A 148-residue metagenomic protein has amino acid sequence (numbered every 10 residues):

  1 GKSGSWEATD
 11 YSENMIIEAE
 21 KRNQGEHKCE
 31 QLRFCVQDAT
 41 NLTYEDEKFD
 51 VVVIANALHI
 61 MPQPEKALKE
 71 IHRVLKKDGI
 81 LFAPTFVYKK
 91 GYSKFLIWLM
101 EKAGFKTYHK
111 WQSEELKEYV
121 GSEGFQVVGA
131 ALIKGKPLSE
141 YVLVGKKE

Functional and structural regions predicted by a protein language model:
G1-N41: Class I SAM-dependent methyltransferase SAM/SAH-binding core
S5, G79-I80: Short glycine-centered segments of the SAM/dcSAM-binding site in methyltransferase folds
N14, P62-K66: Short N-terminal helix/helix-N-cap motif within the alpha/beta-hydrolase-1
Q37-V52: A short acidic, Gly/Pro-enriched loop at the edge of an enzyme's catalytic core that lines a small-molecule cofactor
V51-Q63: A short SAM/SAH-binding and catalytic strip from SAM-dependent methyltransferases
E65-K77: A short glycine-rich, Lys/Arg-flanked "PGG" loop and its adjoining helix->strand segment in the class I
F82-Y141: C-terminal alpha-helical "lid/dimerization" subdomain adjacent to the S-adenosyl-L-methionine
L143-E148: C-terminal lobe and adjacent flexible extensions of AdoMet/dcAdoMet transferase-like proteins
